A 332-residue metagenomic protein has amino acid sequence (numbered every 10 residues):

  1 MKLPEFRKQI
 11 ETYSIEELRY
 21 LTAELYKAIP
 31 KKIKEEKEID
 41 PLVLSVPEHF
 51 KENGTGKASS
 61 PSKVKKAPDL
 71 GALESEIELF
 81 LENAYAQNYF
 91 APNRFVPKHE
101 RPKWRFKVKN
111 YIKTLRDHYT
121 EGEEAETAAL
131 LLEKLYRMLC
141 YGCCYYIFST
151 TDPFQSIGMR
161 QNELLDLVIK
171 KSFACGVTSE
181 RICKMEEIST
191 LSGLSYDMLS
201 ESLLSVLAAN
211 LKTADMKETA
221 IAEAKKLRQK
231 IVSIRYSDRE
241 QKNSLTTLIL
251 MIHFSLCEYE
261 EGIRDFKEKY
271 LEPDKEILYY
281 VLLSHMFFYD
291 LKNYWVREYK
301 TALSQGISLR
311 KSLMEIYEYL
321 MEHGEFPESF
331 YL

Functional and structural regions predicted by a protein language model:
M1-E38: Basic helix-extension-helix modules of the SAP/HeH family
E38-L332: Eukaryote-biased, non-catalytic alpha-solenoid scaffold regions
